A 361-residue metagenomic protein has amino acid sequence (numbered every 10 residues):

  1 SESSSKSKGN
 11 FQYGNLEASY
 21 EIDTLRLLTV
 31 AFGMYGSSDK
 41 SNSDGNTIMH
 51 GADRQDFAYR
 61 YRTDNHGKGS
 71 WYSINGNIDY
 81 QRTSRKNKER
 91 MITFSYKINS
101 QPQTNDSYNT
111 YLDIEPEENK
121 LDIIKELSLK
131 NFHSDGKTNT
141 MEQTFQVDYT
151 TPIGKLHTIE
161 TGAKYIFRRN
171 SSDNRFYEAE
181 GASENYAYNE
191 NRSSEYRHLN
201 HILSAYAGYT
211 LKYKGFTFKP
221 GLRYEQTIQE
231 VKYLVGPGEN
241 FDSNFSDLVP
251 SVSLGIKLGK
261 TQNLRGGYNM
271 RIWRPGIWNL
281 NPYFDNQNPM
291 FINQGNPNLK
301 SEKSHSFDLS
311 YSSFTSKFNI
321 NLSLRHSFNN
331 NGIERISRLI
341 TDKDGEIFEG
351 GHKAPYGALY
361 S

Functional and structural regions predicted by a protein language model:
S1, S41-G51, Q55-F57, T104-D113 (+9 more regions): Outer-membrane beta-barrel translocator domains and adjoining extracellular loop/strand segments of Gram-negative
S1-I22, S37-A52: Periplasmic-side early beta-strands and strand-to-turn transitions of outer-membrane beta-barrels
E2, E142-T144, A187-S194, N296 (+2 more regions): Outer membrane beta-barrel strand-and-loop segments of large Gram-negative receptors, especially TonB-dependent
K6-K8, H66-Y72, D135-M141, E195-H201 (+4 more regions): Replace "Gram-negative outer membrane beta-barrel proteins" with "bacterial and organellar outer membrane beta-barrel
F11-S38, R60-K232: Face-selective signature of the C-terminal outer-membrane beta-barrel domain
Y20-T24, R82-K86, T151-K155, T210-G215 (+6 more regions): Outer-membrane beta-barrel strand-turn architecture
N269-G276, L299: Outer-membrane beta-barrel translocator/channel fold
